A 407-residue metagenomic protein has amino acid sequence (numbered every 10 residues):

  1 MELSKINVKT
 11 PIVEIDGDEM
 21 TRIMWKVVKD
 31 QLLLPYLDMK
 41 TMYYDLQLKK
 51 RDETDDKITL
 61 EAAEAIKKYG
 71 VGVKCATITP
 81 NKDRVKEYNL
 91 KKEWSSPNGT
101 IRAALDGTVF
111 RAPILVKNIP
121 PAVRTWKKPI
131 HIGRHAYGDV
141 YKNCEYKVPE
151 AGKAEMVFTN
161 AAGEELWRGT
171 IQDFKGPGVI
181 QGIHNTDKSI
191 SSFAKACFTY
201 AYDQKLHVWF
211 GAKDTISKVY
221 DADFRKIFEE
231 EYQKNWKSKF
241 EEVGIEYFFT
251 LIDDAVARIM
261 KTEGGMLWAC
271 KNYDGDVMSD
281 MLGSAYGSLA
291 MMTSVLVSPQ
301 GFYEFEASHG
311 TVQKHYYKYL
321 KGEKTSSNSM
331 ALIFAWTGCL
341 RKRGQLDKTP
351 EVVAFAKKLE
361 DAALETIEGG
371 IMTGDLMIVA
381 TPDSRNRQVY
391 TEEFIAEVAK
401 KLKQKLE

Functional and structural regions predicted by a protein language model:
S4-T10, M20-W25, K29-D56, A63-I66: N-terminal alpha-helical transmembrane segments of multi-pass membrane transport and channel/translocase proteins
V8-V27, Q31, M156-T250: Glycine-rich phosphate/diphosphate-binding loop of Rossmann-like nucleotide-binding domains
L37-Y43, Q204-A212, W236-F249, G344-A356 (+1 more regions): Flexible, glycine/charged-enriched surface loops at secondary-structure junctions
K49-W167, Y273-V277: N-terminal glycine-rich phosphate/adenylate-binding segment common to multiple enzyme folds
R51-E64, W236-G265: A structured beta-alpha segment of the ubiquitous adenosine-cofactor-binding alpha/beta core
A136-Y137, K142-A151, E155-A194, A201 (+3 more regions): Glycine-rich phosphate/pyrophosphate-binding loop and the adjoining helix
I259-K358, A362-G369: Glycine-rich phosphate/nucleotide-binding loop
